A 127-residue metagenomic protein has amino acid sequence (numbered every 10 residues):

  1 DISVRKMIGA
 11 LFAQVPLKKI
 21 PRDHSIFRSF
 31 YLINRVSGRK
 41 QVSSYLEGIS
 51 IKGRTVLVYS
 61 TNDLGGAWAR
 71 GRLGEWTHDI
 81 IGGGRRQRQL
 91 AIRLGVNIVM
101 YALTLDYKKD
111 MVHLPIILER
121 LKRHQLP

Functional and structural regions predicted by a protein language model:
D1-P127: Short, surface-exposed patches at the edges or C-terminal ends of soluble domains, predominantly
